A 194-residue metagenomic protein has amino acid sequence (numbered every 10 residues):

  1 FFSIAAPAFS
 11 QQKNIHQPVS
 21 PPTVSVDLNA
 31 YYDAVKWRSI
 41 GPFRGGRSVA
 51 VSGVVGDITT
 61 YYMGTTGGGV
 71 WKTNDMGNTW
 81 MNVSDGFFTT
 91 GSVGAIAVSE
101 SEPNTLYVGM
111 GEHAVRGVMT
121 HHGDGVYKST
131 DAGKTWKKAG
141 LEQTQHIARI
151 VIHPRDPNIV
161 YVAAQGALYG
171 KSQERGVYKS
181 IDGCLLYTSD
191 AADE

Functional and structural regions predicted by a protein language model:
P21-T66: Mature N-terminal segment immediately following signal peptide/propeptide cleavage in secreted/periplasmic
G41-F43, D85-F88, G140-E142: Surface loop/turn motifs at the tips and blade-to-blade linkers of beta-strand repeat domains
G68-G69, H113-R116, A167-Y169: Short glycine/acidic-enriched loop and turn motifs that connect beta-strands
G69-K72, T79, D124-K128, R175-K179: A short loop-to-beta-strand structural motif that recurs across blades of beta-propeller domains
G117-G123, Y169-E174: Short, solvent-exposed loop/turn segments at conserved positions within beta-propeller repeat blades
Y187-A192: Conserved small/polar residues in nucleotide/adenosyl-binding loops
